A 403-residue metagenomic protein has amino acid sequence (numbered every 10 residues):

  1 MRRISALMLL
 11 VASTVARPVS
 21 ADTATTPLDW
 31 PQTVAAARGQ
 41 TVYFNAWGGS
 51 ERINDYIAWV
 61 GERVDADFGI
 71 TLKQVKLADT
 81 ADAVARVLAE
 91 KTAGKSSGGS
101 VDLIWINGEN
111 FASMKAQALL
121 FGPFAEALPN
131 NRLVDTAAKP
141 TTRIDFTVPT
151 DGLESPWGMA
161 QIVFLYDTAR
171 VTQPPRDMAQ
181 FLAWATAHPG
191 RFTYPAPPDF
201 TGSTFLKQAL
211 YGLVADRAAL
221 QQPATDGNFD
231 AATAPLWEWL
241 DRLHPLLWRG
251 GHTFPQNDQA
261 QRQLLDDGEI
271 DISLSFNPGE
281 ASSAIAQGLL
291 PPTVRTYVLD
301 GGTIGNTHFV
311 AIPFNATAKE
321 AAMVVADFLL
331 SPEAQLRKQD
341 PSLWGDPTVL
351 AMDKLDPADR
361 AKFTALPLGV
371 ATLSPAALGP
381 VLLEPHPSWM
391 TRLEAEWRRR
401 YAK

Functional and structural regions predicted by a protein language model:
S13-P18: N-terminal signal peptide c-region/cleavage motif recognized by signal peptidases
T25-L28, Q263, V370-K403: Conserved C-terminal helix/tail region of periplasmic/extracytoplasmic solute-binding proteins
P27-R38, N45, S50-T71, F164: Short, polar/charged alpha-helical segment
W47-W59, V75-D82, S97, V101-Q259: Extracytoplasmic ligand-binding site segments that recognize negatively charged/polar headgroups
F111-S113, I272-P291: A ligand-binding cleft/hinge motif common to bilobed small-molecule-binding domains
G122-V134, E154, L182, A286 (+2 more regions): Short beta-strand->loop
F146, A160, L240-L243, F254 (+1 more regions): Periplasmic-binding protein-like
T303, H308, I312-A377: Mature extracytoplasmic/periplasmic domains
